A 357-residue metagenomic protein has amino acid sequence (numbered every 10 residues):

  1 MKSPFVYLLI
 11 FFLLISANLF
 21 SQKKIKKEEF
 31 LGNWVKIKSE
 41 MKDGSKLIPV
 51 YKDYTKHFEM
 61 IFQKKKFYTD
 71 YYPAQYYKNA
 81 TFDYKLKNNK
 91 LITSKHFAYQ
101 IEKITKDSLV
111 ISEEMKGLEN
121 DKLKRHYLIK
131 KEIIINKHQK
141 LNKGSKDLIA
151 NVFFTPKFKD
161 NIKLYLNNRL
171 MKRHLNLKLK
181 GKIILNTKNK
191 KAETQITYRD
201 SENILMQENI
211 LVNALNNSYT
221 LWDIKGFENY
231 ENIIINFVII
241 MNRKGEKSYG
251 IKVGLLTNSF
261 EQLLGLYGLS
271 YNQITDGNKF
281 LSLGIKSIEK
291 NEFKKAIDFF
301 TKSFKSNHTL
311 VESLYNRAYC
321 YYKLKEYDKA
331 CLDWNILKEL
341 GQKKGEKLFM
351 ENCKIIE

Functional and structural regions predicted by a protein language model:
M1-F30, W34, E357: Bacterial Sec-dependent N-terminal signal peptides
K23-E357: Charge-biased low-complexity segments
